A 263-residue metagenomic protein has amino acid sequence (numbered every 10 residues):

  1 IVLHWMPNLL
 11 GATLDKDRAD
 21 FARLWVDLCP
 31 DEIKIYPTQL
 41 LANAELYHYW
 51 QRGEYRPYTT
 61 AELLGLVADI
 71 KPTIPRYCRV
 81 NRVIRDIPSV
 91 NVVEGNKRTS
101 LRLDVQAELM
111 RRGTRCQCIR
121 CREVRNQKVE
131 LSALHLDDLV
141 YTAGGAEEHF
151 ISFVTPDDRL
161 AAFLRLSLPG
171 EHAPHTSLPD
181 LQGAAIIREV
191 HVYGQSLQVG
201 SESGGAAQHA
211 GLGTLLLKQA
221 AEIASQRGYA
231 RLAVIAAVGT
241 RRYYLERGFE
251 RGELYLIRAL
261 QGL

Functional and structural regions predicted by a protein language model:
I1-E45, A61-S89, I186-I187: Conserved C-terminal portion of the radical SAM core fold that forms the substrate/S-adenosylmethionine-binding
T13-P30, P88-Q106, Y244-Y255: Short, electropositive alpha-helical surface patch
Q39, I235-R242, E246-L263: Active-site/acyl-donor-binding loops of N-acyltransferases
Y55-R165, P169-A173: C-terminal accessory regions of radical SAM enzymes
L181-Q208: Conserved acetyl-CoA binding element of GNAT-fold acetyltransferases
S203-A224: Conserved acetyl-CoA-binding loop-helix of GNAT-fold acetyltransferases
E222-A236: Conserved GNAT acetyl-CoA-binding A-motif
